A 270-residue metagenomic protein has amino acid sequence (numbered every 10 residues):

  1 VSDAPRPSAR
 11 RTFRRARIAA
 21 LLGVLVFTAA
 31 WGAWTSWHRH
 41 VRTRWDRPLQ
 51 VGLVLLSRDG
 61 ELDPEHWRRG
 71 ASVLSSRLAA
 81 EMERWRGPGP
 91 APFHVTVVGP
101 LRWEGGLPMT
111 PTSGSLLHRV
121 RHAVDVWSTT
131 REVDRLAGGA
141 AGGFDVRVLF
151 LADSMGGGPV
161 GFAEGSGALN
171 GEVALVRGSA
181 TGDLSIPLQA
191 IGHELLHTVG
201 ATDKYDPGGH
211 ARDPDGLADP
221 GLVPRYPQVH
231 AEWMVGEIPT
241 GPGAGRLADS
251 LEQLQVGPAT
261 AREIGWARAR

Functional and structural regions predicted by a protein language model:
V1-T12: N-terminal Lys/Arg-rich, disordered targeting/topogenic segments
F13-G139: Propeptide-to-catalytic entry region of secreted or membrane-anchored zinc metalloproteases
R14-G32, E164-S185, H210-R270: Metalloprotease/metallohydrolase-associated module, dominated by Zn2+-dependent proteases
L56-D59, F150-P159, E237-P239: Short, flexible beta-strand-to-coil junctions
D63-A71, T181-Q189, P227: Solvent-exposed, acidic/flexible segments
G70, L74, P187-I191, L195 (+1 more regions): Stable alpha-helical elements in mature extracytoplasmic
L74-W85, A152, L195, V199-D203 (+1 more regions): Sec/Tat-exported extracytoplasmic proteins
S128-D206: Active-site-proximal segment of zinc-dependent metalloprotease catalytic domains
